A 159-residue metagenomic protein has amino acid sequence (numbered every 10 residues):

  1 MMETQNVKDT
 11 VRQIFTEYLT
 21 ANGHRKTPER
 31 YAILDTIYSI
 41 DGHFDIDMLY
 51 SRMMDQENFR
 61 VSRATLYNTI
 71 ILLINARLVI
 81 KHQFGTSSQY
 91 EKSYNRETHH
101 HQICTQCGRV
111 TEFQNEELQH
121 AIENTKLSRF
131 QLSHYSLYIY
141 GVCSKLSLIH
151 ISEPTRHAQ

Functional and structural regions predicted by a protein language model:
Q5-L34: Short alpha-helical segments that sit at the start of domains
D45-N58: DNA-recognition alpha helix
L66-A76: Basic amphipathic alpha-helical segments that dock to polyanions
L78-H82: A short, conserved structural fragment
F84-T105: Short, cationic-aromatic polyanion-contact patches
T105-Q106, K145: Short, cysteine/histidine-rich loop/knuckle motifs that typically chelate Zn2+
I149-Q159: Single conserved hydrophobic/aromatic residue that forms the stacking wall/gate of nucleotide- or nucleobase-binding
